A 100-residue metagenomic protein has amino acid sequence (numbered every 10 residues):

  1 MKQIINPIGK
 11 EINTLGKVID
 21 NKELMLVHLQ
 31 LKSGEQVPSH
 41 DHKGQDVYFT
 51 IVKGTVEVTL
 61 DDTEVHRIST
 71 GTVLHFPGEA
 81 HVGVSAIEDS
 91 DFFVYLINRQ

Functional and structural regions predicted by a protein language model:
M1-M25, P38: A short, N-terminal "cap"/entry segment at the start of jelly-roll beta-barrel domains of the cupin/DSBH fold
V27-H42: Conserved short histidine dyad/triad with adjacent acidic residue
Q45-V56, D61: Glycine- and acidic-residue-biased ligand/ion/polar-headgroup-sensing regions
V52-K53, S69, E88: A cytosolic small-molecule/anion-sensing beta-strand core signal
D62-E79: Short acidic-glycine-tyrosine-enriched beta hairpin
G78-Q100: Ligand-binding loop in jelly-roll beta-barrel domains
